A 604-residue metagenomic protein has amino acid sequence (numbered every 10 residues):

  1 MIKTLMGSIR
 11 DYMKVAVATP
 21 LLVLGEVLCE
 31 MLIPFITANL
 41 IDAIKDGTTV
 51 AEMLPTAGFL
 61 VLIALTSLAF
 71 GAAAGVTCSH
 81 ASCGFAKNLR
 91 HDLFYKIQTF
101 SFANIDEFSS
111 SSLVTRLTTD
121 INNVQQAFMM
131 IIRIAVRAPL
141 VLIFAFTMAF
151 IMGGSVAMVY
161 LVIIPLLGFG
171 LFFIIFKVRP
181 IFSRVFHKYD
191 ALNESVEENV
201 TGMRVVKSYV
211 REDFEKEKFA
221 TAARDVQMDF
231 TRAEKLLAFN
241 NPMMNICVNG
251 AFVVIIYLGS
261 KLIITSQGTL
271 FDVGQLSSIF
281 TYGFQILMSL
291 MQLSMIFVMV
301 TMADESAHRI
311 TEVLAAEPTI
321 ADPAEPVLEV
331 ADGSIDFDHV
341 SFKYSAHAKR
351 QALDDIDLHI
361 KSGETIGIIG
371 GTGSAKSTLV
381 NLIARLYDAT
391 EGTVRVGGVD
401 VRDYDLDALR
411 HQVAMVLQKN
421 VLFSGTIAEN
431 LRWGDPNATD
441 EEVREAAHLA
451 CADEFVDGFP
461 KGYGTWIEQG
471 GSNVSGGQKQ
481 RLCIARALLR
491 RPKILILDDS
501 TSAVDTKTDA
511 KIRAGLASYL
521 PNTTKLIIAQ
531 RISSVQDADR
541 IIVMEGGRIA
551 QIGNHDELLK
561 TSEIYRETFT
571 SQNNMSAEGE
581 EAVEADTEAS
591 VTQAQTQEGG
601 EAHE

Functional and structural regions predicted by a protein language model:
I2, R10, L21, G25 (+8 more regions): Hydrophobic alpha-helical transmembrane segments of ABC transporter permease domains
R10-A73, T77, F150-S155, V253 (+3 more regions): Transmembrane helix-loop-helix hairpins at lipid-water interfaces of multipass membrane proteins, especially the type-1
D11-M13, T99-A103, T119-F128, I132 (+8 more regions): An intracellular "coupling" helix at the cytosolic face of ABC transporter transmembrane type-1 domains
K14-V15, L22, I63-S82, R133-L140 (+5 more regions): Alpha-helical transmembrane segments of multi-pass membrane proteins
L21-L22, C29-D42, I63-S110, V114 (+12 more regions): Juxtamembrane helix-loop junctions of ABC transporter transmembrane domains
D46-G58, M148-V162, L171, R232-R309 (+1 more regions): Helix-loop-helix
L93, I97, V206, I310 (+1 more regions): Helix-loop junctions and hydrophobic alpha-helical segments within the transmembrane domains of large membrane
L328-E604: ABC-type nucleotide-binding domain
